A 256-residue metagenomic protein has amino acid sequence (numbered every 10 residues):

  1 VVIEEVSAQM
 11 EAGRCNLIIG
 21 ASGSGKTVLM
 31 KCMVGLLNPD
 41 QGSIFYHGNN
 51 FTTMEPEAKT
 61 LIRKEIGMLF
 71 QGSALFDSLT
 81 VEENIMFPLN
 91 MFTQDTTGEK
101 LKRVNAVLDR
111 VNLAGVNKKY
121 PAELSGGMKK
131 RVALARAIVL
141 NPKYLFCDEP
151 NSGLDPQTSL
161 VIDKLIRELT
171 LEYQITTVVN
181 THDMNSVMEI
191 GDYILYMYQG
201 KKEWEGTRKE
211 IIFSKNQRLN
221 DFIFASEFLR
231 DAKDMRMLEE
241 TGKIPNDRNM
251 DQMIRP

Functional and structural regions predicted by a protein language model:
V34: Helix-to-loop junction immediately C-terminal to a conserved catalytic motif
G42-N50: Conserved ABC transporter NBD signature motif
T97-G115: Conserved ABC ATPase "signature" region
Y120-L124, M128: Conserved ABC ATPase signature
V139-K143: A short, proline-enriched helix->beta-strand linker immediately N-terminal to the Walker B motif in ABC-type P-loop
L145-D148: Catalytic Walker B motif of ABC-type/P-loop ATPase nucleotide-binding domains
K209-R248: C-terminal boundary and immediately downstream tail of ABC-type ATPase nucleotide-binding domains
